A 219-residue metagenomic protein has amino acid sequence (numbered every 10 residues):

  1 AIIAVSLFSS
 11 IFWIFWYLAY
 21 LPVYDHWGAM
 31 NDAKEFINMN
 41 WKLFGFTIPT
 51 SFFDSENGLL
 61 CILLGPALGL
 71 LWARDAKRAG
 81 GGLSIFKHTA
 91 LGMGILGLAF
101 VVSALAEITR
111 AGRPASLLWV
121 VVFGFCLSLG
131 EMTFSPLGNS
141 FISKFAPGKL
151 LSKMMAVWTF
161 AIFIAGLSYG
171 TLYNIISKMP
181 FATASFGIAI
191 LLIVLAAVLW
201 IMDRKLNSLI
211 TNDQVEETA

Functional and structural regions predicted by a protein language model:
A1-T47, D54: Extracytoplasmic gate region of multi-pass secondary transporters
S6, G112-T133: Hydrophobic core of transmembrane alpha-helices in multi-pass small-molecule transporters, especially MFS/SLC-type
F36-R78, G92-F100: Transmembrane alpha-helices of Major Facilitator/SLC transporters
S55, L59, G94, F125 (+2 more regions): Transmembrane alpha-helical cores of Major Facilitator Superfamily
S84, L91, A115, V122 (+1 more regions): Cytoplasmic loop-to-transmembrane helix junctions
M132-A146: Intracellular juxtamembrane helix-capping segments at the cytosolic ends of symmetry-related transmembrane helices
S143-I176: A late C-terminal transmembrane helix in Major Facilitator Superfamily
A182-R204: Symmetry-related core transmembrane helices of the 12-TM Major Facilitator Superfamily/SLC fold
